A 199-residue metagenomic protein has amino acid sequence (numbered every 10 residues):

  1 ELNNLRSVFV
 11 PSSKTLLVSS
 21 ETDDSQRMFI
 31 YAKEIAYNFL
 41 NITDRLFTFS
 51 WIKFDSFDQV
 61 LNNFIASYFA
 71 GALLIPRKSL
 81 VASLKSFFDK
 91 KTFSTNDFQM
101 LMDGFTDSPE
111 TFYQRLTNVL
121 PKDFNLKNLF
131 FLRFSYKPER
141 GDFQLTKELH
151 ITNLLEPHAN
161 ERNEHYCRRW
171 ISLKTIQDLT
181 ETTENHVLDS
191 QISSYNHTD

Functional and structural regions predicted by a protein language model:
E1-D199: Active-site hotspot residues in diverse enzymes, especially metal/ion-binding acidic/histidine motifs
